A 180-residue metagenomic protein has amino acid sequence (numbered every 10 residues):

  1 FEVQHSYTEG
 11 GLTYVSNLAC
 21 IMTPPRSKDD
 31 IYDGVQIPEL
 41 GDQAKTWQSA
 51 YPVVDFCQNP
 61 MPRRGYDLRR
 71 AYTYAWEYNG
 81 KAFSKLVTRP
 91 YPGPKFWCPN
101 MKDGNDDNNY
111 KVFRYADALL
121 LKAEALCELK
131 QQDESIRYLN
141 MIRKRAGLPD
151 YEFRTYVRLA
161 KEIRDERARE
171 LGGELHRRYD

Functional and structural regions predicted by a protein language model:
F1, D67, N109-I142, A160-R169: Extended, hydrophobic/aromatic-rich amphipathic alpha-helical segments that build helical scaffolds
F1-L119, E128: Elongated scaffold/linker segments in the mid-to-C-terminal portions of large proteins
E2-G10, Y156-D180: Acidic/serine-rich, low-complexity amphipathic helices located in mid- to C-terminal regulatory regions
S49, Y66, Y138, T155-L159 (+1 more regions): Alpha-helical structural motif
P149-F153: Boundary/linker segments of alpha-helical solenoid repeat arrays
